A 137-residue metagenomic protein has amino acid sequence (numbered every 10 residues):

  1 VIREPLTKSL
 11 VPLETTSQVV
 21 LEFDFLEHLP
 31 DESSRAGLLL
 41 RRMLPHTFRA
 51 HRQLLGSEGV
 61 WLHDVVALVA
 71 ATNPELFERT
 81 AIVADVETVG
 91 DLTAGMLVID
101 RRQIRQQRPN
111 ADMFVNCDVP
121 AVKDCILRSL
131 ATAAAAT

Functional and structural regions predicted by a protein language model:
I2: Ligand/cofactor pocket segment of small-molecule handling proteins
T7-T137: Conformational coupling and interaction surfaces
